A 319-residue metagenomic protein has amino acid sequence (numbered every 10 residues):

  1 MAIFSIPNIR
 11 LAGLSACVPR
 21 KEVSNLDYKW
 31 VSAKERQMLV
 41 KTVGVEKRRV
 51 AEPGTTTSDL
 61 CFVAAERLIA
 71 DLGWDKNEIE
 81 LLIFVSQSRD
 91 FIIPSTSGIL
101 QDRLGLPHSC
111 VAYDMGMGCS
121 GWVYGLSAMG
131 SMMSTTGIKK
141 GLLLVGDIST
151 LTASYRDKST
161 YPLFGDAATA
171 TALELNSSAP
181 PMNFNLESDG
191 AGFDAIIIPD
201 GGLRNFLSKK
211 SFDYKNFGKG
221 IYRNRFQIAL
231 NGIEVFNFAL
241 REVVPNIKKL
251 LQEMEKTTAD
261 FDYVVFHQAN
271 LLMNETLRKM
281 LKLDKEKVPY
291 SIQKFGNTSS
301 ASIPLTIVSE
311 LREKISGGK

Functional and structural regions predicted by a protein language model:
M1-L26, V123-I197, V243, T306-K319: Conserved beta-strand-centric core segments of catalytic alpha/beta enzyme folds
I3, S58, F62-A65, S88-R89 (+6 more regions): Claisen-condensing/thiolase-fold acyl-transfer catalytic domains that form or cleave C-C bonds in fatty acid
I3-S5, F62, E66-I69, Y161-S291: Hydrophobic pocket-lining "lid/loop/helix" segments that shape and contact the acyl-thioester
N8-T55, L60: N-terminal glycine-rich anion-binding loop in soluble enzyme alpha/beta folds
A12, L39, N77-V85, V111-D114 (+5 more regions): Beta-strand segments within the central parallel beta-sheet cores of soluble alpha/beta enzyme folds
A33-K41, F91-G105, L143-S149, Y214-K219 (+1 more regions): Acidic-glycine-rich active-site phosphate/pyrophosphate-binding loop
V45-K47, E78-I83, D102-G116, T150-S154 (+1 more regions): Glycine/charged-rich beta-loop-alpha catalytic/anionic-binding loops adjacent to active sites
